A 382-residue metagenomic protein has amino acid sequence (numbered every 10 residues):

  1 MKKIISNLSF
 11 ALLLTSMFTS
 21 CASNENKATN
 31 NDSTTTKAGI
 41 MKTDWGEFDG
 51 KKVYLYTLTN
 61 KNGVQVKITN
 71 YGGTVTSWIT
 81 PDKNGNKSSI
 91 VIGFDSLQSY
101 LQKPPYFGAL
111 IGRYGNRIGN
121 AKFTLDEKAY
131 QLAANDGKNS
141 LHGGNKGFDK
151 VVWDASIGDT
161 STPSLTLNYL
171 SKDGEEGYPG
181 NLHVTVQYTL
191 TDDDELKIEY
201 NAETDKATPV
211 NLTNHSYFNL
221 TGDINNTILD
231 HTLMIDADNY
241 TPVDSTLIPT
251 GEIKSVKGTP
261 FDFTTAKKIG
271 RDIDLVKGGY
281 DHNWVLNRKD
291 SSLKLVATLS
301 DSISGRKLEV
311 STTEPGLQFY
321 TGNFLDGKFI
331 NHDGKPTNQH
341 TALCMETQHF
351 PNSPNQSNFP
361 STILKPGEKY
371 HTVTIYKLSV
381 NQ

Functional and structural regions predicted by a protein language model:
M1-L8: Bacterial N-terminal signal peptides that target proteins for export
F10-L14: Hydrophobic helical h-region of N-terminal Sec-dependent signal peptides in bacterial secretory/periplasmic proteins
M17-S20: C-terminal motif of bacterial Sec signal peptides marking the signal peptidase cleavage site
A22-Q382: An exposed, glycine/acidic-rich loop-and-rim segment of catalytic or binding clefts
